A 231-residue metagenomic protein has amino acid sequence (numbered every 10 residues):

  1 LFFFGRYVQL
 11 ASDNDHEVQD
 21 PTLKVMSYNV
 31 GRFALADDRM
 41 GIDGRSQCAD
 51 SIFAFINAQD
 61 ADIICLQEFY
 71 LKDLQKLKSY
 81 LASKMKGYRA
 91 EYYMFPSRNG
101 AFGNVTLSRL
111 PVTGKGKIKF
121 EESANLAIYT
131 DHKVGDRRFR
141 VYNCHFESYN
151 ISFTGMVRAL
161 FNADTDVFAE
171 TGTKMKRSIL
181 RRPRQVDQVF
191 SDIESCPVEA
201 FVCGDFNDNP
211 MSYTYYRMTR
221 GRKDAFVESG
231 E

Functional and structural regions predicted by a protein language model:
F2-A54, A58: N-terminal signal-anchor transmembrane helix
F2-D20, I63-T154: Structured beta-strand-rich core segments of catalytic domains in phosphoester-bond hydrolases
V25-M26, C65, V202: Residue-level marker for buried hydrophobic side chains located in beta-strands that build the well-ordered beta-sheet
S27-Q47, N150-S178: Acidic/histidine-rich helix-loop elements that form or flank divalent-metal/phosphate-binding sites at the catalytic
V30, F69, F146, D205-F206: Active-site metal-binding loops of divalent metal-dependent hydrolases
C48, I52, D73, L77 (+3 more regions): Stable alpha-helical elements in mature extracytoplasmic
N57-A61, A82-K86, V112, E194-S195 (+1 more regions): Sec-exported extracytoplasmic/periplasmic mature domains
V157-E231: Metal-dependent phosphoesterases centered on the DNase I-like endonuclease/exonuclease/phosphatase
